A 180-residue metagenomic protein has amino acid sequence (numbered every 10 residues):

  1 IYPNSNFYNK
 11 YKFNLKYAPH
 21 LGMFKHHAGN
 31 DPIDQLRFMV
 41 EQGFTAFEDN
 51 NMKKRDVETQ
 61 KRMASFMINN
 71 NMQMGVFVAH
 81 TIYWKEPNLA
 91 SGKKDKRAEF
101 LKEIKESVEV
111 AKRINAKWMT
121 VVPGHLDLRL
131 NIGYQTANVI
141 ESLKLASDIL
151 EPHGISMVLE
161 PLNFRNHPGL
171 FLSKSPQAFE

Functional and structural regions predicted by a protein language model:
I1-K117, K144, E151: N-terminal pre-domain/capping segments
S5, D49, E86, H125 (+2 more regions): Residues at structural and domain junctions
F24-H26, K54-R55, D127-L128, N163-N166: Glycine-/small-residue-rich active-site loops that bind phosphorylated ligands and cofactors
L36, E41, A46-F47, A137-E180: Acidic/histidine-rich catalytic cores of soluble enzymes
R62, S91-K102, L130-E141, N166-Q177: Alpha-helix N-cap and loop-to-helix initiation/capping positions
S107-I132, H153-R165: Active-site groove signature of glycoside hydrolases
